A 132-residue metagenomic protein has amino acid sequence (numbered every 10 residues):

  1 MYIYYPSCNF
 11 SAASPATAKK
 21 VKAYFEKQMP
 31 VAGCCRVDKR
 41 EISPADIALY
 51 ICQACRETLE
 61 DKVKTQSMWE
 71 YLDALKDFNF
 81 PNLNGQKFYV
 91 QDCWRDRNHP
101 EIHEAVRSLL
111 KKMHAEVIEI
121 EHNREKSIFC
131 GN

Functional and structural regions predicted by a protein language model:
M1-N132: Iron-sulfur cluster-binding electron-transfer modules in prokaryotic oxidoreductases
